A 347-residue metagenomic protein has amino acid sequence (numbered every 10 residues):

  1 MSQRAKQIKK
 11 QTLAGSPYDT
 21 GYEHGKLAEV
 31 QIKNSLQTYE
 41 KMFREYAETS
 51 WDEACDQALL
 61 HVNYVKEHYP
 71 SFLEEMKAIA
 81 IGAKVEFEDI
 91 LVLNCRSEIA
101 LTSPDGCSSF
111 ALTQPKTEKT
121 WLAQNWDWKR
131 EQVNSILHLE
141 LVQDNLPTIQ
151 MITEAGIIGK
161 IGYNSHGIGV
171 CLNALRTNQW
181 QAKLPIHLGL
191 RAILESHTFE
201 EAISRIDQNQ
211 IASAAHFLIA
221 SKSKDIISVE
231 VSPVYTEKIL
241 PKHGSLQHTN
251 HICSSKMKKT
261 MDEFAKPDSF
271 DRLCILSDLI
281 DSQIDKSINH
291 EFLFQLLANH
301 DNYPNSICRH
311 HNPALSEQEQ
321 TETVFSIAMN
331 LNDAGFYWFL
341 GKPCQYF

Functional and structural regions predicted by a protein language model:
M1-D105, P115, S196-T236, G244-F347: C-terminus-biased signal that marks the final domain/tail of proteins
C95-H187, V324, F336-F339, Q345-Y346: Internal mixed beta-strand/loop scaffold within catalytic domains of large alpha/beta enzymes
H138-L141, L188-L190, I219, S245-L246: Short, charged/polar low-complexity linear motifs in solvent-exposed/disordered segments
I168, A192-I193: Cysteine-dependent hydrolase recognition
Q179-H187, E195, F199, S269: Short, charged, low-complexity patches
G189-A192, L279: Solvent-exposed, amphipathic alpha-helical segments
